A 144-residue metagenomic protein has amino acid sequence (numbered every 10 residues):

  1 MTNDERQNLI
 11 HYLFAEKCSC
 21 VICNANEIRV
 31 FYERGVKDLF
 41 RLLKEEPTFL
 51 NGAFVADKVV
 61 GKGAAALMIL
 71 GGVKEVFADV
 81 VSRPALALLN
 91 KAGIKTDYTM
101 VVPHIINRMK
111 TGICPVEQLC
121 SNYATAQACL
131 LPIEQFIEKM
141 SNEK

Functional and structural regions predicted by a protein language model:
T2-D79, V101, I106-L119: Conserved mixed alpha/beta catalytic, RNA-binding, or beta-rich assembly cores of soluble enzyme, regulatory
A15, G71-K74, P84-K144: C-terminal binding/interaction regions
